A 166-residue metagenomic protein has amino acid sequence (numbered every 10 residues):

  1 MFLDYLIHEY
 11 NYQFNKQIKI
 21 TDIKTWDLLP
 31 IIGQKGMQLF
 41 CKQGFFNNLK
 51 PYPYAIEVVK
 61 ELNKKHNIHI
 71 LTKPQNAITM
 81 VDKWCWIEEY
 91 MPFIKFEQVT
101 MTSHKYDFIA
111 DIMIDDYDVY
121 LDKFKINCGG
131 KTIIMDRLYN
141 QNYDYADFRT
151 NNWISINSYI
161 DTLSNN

Functional and structural regions predicted by a protein language model:
M1-M37: Active-site neighborhood of HAD-like aspartate-dependent phosphohydrolases
Q38-I70, A77-V81: Short, acidic loop-to-helix structural element flanking the phosphoryl-transfer center in phosphate-processing enzymes
L71-K123: Substrate-recognition "cap/lid" segment bordering the active-site pocket of phosphatases
Q98-T102, D147-S158: Short acidic-hydrophobic, aromatic-tinged amphipathic segments that line or gate anion-handling sites
Y106, I156-N166: Short amphipathic alpha-helix with an adjacent loop that forms part of the alpha/beta core around
I114-W153: Acidic, Mg2+-coordinating phosphoryl-transfer loop and its flanking beta/alpha structural elements, shared across
